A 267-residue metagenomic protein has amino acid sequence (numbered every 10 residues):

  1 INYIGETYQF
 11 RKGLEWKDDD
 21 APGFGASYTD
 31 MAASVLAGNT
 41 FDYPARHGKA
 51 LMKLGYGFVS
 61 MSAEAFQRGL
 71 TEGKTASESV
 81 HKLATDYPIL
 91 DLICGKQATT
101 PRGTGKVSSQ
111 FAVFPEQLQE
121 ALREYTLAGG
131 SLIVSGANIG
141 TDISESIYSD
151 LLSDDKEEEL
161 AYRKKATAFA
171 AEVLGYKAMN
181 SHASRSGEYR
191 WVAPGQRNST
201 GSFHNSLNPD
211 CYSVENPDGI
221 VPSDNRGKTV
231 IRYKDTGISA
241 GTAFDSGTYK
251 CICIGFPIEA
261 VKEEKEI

Functional and structural regions predicted by a protein language model:
I1-I93, A260: Aromatic-Pro/Gly-enriched surface loop or interdomain linker that acts as a lid/target-recognition segment
I1-Y3, F58-S62, P88-C94, T126 (+3 more regions): Structural recognition of the beta-strand scaffold that forms the well-ordered cores of secreted hydrolase catalytic
G5-Q9, A65-Q67, G95-T100, L132 (+3 more regions): Solvent-exposed loop/turn segments at secondary-structure junctions within structured extracellular/periplasmic domains
Y43-H47, F114-A121, I267: Stable alpha-helical elements in mature extracytoplasmic
T71-V80, E116-E120, T236-G241: Alpha-helical scaffolding within the catalytic cores of extracellular/periplasmic polymer-degrading hydrolases
S79, P217-I220, K228-V230, K234-K250: Short, surface-exposed beta-strand/loop micro-motifs that present aromatic residues
K82-D86, Y125-A128, V221-D224, F244-G247: Extracellular/periplasmic catalytic domains that process cell-envelope and extracellular macromolecules
Q97-D210, N225-G227, K234: A glycine-rich, often tryptophan-bearing local segment used as a flexible ligand/cofactor-contacting loop or short
